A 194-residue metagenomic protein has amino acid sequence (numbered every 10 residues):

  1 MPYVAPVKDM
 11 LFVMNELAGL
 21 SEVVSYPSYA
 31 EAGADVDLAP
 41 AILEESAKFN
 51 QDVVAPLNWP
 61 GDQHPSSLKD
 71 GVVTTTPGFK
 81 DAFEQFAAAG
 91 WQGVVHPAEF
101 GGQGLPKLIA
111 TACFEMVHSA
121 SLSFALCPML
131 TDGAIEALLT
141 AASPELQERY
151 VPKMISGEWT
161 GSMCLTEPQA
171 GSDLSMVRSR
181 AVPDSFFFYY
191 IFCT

Functional and structural regions predicted by a protein language model:
M1-A125, E145, R149: Amphipathic, small/basic residue-rich leader segments at the start of a protein or domain
G19-L20, S119, E136-P144, S156 (+2 more regions): Short, well-ordered loop/turn and helix-capping segments at boundaries between secondary-structure elements and domains
G90-G93, S123-C127, T160-S162, F188-Y190: Beta-sheet entry/capping signal
E99, L130, E167: Residue-level "edge-of-site" marker
Q103, E145-T194: Glycine-rich, Trp-frequent "lid" loop and neighboring beta-strands that shape and gate the flavin cofactor pocket
K107, T111-E115, D132-E136, M163: Contiguous, well-ordered alpha-helical segments that form the cores/surfaces of helical PPI scaffolds
L126-P144, G171: N-terminal glycine-rich flavin-associated loop
